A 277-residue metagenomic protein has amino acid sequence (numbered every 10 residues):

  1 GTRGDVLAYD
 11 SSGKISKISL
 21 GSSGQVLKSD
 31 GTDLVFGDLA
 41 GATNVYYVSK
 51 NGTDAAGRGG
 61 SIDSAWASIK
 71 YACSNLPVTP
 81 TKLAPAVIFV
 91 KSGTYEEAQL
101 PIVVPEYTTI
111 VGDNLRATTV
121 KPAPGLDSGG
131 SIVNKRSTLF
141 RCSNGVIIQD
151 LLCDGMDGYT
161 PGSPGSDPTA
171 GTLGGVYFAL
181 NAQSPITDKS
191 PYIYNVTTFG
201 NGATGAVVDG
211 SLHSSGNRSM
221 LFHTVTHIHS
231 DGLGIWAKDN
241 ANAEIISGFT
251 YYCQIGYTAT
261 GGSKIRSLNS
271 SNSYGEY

Functional and structural regions predicted by a protein language model:
G1-N44, S64: Extracellular repetitive beta-rich solenoid segments
S11-G13, G31-D33, N51-A56, G93-E96 (+1 more regions): Acidic glycine-/aspartate-rich tracts in secreted/extracellular proteins
K17-S19, K70-K82, Y95-P105, T138-C142 (+6 more regions): Short, T/G/N/S-enriched strand-turn elements that build extracellular solenoid repeat scaffolds
D33, V45, P85-V87, S92-T94 (+13 more regions): Detector for repetitive beta-architecture
K50-V90: Acidic Gly/Asp/Thr-rich repetitive segments characteristic of extracellular carbohydrate-active and adhesion proteins
P77-P80, E96-V111, T119-D150, D154-T187: Extracellular beta-strand-rich solenoid/capping regions of secreted or surface-exposed proteins that bind or remodel
A117, G155, F199-N201, G205 (+4 more regions): Residues in short coils/turns that link rungs of repeat/solenoid architectures in beta-rich domains
I147-N240: Right-handed parallel beta-helix
